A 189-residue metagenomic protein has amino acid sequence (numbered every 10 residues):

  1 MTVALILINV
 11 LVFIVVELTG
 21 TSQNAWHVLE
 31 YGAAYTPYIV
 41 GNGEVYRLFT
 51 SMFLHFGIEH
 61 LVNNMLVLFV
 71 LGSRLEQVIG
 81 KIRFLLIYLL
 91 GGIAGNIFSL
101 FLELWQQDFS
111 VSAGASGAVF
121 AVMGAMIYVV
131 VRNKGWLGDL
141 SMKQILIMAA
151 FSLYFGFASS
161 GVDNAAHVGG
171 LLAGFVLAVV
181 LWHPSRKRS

Functional and structural regions predicted by a protein language model:
M1-S189: A detector for small-residue-rich transmembrane helices and their helix-helix packing motifs
